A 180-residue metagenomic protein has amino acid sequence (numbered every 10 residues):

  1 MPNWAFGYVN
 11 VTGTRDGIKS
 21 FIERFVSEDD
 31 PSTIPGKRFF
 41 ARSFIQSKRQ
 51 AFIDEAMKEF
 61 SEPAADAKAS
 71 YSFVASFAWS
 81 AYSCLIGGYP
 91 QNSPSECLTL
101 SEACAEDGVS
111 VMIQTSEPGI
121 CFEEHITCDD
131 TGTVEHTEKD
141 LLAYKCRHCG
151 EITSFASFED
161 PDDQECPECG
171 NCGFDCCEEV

Functional and structural regions predicted by a protein language model:
M1-T33: Short, extreme N-terminal segment that most often corresponds to the first beta-strand
P2-W4, D66-K68, E159: Short coil/turn motifs at beta-sheet boundaries
F6-G7, S43, C128, C177: Edge beta-strand at a domain terminus
R24-D30, I34-K145, G150: Charged interaction segments
K145, E165-E168: The −1 position to Zn-ligating cysteines in a subset of zinc-ribbon hairpins
G150, G170-G173: Cys/His-coordinated zinc-binding microdomains
F155-A156, C172-E178: Short, non-ligating residues that shape and space the ligands of small metal-coordination modules and catalytic
F155-E165: Short linker/helix segments within small regulatory modules
